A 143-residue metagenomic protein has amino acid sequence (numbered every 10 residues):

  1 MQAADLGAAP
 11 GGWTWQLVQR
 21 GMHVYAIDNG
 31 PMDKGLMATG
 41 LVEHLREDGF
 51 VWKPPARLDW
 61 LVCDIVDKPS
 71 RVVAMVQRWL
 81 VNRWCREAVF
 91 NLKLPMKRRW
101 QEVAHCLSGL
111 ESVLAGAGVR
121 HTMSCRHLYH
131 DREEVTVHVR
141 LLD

Functional and structural regions predicted by a protein language model:
M1-A9, Q16: Conserved class I S-adenosyl-L-methionine
Q2, H23, E87: Residues at the starts of beta-strands that form the adenosine-phosphate
D5, V62-C63, F90: Redox-cofactor binding/interface segments in oxidoreductases and associated redox assembly factors
P10-W15, K68-A74: Short glycine/serine/threonine-rich phosphate/pyrophosphate-binding segments that cradle anionic phosphate groups
W15, Q19, S112: Short, well-ordered alpha-helices that flank and scaffold nucleotide-derived cofactor binding pockets
V18, L61, L80-W84: A generic alpha-to-beta junction signature in SAM-dependent methyltransferases
Q19-R71: S-adenosyl-L-methionine
V73-L142: C-terminal substrate-binding/active-site "lid" region of AdoMet-derived donor-dependent transferases
